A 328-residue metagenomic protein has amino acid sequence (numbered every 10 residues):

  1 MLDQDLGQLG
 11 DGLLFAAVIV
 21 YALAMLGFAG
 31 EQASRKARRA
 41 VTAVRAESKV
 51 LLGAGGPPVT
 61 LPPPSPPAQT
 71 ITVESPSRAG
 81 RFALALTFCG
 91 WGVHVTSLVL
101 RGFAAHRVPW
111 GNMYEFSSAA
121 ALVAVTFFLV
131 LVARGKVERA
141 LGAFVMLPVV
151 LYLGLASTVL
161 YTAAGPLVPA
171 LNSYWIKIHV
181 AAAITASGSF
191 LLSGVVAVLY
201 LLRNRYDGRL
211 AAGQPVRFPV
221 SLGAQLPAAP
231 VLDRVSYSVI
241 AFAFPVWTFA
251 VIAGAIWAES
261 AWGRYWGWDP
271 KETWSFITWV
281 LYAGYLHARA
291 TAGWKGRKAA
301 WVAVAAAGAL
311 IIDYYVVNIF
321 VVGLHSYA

Functional and structural regions predicted by a protein language model:
M1-A328: Polytopic transmembrane helical bundles with strong interfacial aromatic enrichment
